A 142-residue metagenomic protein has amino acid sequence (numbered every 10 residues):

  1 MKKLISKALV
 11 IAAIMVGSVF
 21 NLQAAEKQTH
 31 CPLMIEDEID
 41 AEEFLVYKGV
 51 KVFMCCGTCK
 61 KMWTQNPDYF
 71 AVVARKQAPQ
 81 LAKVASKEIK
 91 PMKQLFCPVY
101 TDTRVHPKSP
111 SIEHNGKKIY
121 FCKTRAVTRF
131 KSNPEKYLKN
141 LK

Functional and structural regions predicted by a protein language model:
M1-V10: Bacterial N-terminal signal peptides that target proteins for export
L9-V19: Bacterial N-terminal signal peptides
F20-K142: Intrinsically disordered, low-complexity terminal tails/loops enriched in metal-binding residues
